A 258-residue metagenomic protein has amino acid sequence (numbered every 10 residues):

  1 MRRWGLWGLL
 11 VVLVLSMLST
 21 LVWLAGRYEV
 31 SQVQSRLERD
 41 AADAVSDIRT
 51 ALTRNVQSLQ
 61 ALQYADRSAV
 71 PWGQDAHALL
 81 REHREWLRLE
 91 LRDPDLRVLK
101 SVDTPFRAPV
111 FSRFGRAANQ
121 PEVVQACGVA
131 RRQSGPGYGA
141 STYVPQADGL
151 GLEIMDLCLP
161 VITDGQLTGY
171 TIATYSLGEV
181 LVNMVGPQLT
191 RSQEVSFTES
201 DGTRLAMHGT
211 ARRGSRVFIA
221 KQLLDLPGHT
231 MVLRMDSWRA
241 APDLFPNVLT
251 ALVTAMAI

Functional and structural regions predicted by a protein language model:
M1-Y28, V102-D103, N247-A257: Extreme N-terminal signal-anchor transmembrane helix of membrane signaling/transducer proteins, especially in bacteria
L10-A69: Juxtamembrane extracytoplasmic/periplasmic/luminal helical "stalk" adjacent to the first N-terminal
R49, Q63-R67, H77-R84, R131 (+1 more regions): Short regulatory alpha-helical segment in sensory/regulatory domains of signaling proteins that mediates
L59, H77-A78, W86-R92, E194-S196: Short, hydrophobic-rich beta-strand element in sensory/regulatory alpha-beta domains
R81-G135, V144-G149, R204-A211: Extracellular/periplasmic ligand-sensing ectodomains of membrane signal-transduction proteins
A130-D156, E194-D225: Membrane-proximal, non-catalytic sensory/regulatory domains of signal-transducing membrane proteins
L150-M184: Conserved beta-strands of PAS-like sensory domains
L189, T198-M256: Extracellular/periplasmic juxtamembrane segments that couple receptor/chemosensory ectodomains to their
